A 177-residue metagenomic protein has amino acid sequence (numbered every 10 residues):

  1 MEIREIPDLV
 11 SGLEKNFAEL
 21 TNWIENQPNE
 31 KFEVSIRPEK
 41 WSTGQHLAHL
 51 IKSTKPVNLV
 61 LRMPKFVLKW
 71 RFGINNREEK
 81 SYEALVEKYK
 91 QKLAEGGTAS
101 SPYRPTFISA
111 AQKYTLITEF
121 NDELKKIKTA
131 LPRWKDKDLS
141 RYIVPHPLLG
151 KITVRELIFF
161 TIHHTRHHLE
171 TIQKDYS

Functional and structural regions predicted by a protein language model:
M1-D8, P56-E119: Short, helix-capping/interhelical loops that line the mouth of catalytic, cofactor-, or ligand-binding pockets
E2-E5, L9-G12, W23, K31-L47: Charge-rich, low-complexity N-terminal segments
I6, L13, L116-F120, I158-T161: Hydrophobic packing residues in well-ordered alpha-helices of helical domains and bundles
N22, F120-A130: Amphipathic alpha-helical packing segments from all-alpha helical-bundle domains
Q27-P28, K135: Residues that cap or delimit alpha-helices
E30-K31, S100-I108, V144-L148: A short small-residue
E33-V86, K125, L131-S177: Short, contiguous alpha-helical
